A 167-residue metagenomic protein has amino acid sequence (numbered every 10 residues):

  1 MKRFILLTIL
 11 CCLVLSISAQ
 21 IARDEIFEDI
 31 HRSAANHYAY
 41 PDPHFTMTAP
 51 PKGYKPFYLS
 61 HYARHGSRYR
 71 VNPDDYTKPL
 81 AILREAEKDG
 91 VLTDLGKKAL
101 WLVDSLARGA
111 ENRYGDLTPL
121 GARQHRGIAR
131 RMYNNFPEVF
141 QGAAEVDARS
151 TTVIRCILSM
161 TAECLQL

Functional and structural regions predicted by a protein language model:
M1-A22: Bacterial Sec-dependent N-terminal signal peptides
Q20-L167: Non-catalytic terminal regions with compositionally biased, polar/charged low complexity
